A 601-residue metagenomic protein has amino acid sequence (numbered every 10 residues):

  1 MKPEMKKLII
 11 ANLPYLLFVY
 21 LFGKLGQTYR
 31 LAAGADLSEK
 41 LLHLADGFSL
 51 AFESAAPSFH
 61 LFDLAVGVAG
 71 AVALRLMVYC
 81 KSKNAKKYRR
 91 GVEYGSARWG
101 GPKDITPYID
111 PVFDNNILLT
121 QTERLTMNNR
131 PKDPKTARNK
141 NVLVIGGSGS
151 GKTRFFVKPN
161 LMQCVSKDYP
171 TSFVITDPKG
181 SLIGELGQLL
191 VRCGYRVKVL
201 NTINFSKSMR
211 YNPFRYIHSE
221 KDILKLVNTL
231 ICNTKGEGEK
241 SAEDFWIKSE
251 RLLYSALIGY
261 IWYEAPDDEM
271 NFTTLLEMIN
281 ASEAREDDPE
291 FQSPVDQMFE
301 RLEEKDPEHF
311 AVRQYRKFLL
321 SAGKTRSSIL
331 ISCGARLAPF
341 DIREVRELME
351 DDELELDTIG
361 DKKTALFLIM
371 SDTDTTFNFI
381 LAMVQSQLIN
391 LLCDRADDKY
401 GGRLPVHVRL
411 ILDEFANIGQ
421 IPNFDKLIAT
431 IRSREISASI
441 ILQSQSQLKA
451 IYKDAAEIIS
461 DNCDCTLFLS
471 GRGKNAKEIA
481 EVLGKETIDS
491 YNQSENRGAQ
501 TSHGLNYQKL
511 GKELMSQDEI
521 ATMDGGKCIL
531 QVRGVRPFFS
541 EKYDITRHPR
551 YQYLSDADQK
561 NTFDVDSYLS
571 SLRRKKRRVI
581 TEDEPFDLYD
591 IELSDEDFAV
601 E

Functional and structural regions predicted by a protein language model:
M1-S150, R154-M162, K167-Y169, N496-R497 (+1 more regions): Basic- and hydrophobic-enriched, low-structure N-terminal and domain-boundary segments that flank ATP-binding catalytic
K24, K132-I436, I451, D461 (+3 more regions): P-loop NTPase motor domains
F52-E53, A65-N116, E220-L230, T274-A281 (+3 more regions): Short alpha-helical interface patches
F113, I117-L119, F379-S386, I479-V482: Conserved long hydrophobic alpha-helices within structured protein cores
L189-R192, F214-Y216, D454-E457, V482-T487 (+1 more regions): Short secondary-structure boundary/capping segments
F205, S446, I545: Positions that flank functional sites
I428-I529: Conserved ATP-driven motor cores of ASCE-family P-loop NTPases powering translocation/secretion/packaging/pilus
